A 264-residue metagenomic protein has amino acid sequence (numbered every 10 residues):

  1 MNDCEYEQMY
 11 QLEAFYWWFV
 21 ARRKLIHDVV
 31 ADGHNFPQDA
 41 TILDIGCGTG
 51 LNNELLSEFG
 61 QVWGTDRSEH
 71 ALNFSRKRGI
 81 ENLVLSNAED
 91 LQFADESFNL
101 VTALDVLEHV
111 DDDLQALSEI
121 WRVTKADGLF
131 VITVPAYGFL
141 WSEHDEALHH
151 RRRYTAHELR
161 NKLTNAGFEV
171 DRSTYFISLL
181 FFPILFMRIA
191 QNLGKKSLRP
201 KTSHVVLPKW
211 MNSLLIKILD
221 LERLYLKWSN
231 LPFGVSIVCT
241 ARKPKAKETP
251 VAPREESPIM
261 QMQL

Functional and structural regions predicted by a protein language model:
M1-E96, L100-L104, L117, Y225 (+3 more regions): Conserved N-terminal segment of class I S-adenosyl-L-methionine
Q11, F130-R152, A156-T164: Short, glycine-/aromatic-enriched active-site segment of Class I SAM-dependent methyltransferases
Y16, L180-V251, M262: A C-terminal cap/extension of S-adenosyl-L-methionine-dependent methyltransferases that defines the acceptor-substrate
S57, R76, D111, K125 (+1 more regions): Short conserved AdoMet
L104-L107, T133: Residues lining the SAM
L114-L129: A short glycine-rich, Lys/Arg-flanked "PGG" loop and its adjoining helix->strand segment in the class I
F168-S178: Conserved S-adenosyl-L-methionine
